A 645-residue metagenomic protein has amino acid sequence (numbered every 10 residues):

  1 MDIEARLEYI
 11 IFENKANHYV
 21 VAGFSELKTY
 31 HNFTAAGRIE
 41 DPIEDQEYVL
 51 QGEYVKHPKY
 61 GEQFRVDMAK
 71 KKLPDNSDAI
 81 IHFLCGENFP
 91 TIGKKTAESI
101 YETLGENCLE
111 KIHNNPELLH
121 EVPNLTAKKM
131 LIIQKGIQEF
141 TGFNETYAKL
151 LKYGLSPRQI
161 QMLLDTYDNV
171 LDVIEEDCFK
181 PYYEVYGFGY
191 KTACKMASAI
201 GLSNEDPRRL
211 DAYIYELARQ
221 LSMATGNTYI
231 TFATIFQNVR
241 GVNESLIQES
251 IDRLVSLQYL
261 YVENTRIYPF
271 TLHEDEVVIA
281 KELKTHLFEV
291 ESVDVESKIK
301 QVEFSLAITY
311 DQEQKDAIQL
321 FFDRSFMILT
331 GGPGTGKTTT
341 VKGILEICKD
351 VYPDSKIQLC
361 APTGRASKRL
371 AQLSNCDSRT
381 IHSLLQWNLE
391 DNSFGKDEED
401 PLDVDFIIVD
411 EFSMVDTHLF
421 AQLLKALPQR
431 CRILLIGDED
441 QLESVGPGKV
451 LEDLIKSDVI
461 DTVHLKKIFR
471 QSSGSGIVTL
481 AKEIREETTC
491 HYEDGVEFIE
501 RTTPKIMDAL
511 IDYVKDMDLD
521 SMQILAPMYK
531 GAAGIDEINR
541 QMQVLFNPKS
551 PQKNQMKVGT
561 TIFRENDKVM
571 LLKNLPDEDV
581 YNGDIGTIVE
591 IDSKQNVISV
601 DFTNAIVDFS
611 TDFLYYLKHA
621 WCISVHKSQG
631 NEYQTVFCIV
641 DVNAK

Functional and structural regions predicted by a protein language model:
M1-S292: Accessory, non-ATPase domains that flank or precede helicase/AAA+ motor cores in DNA-metabolism machines
D45-V49, N566, G583: Loop/turn positions that initiate beta-strands
E53-P58, L572-E578, V642-A644: Short, charged beta-turn/beta-strand-edge "cap" motif at the junction between a beta-strand and an adjacent loop
L131, Y261-G332, L345: Pre-Walker A segment
K315-I318, D323-E493: ASCE P-loop NTPase helicase motor core
E439-E578, V589, I598: Conserved helicase motor core of P-loop NTPases
D584-S593, V597-K645: C-terminal accessory regions
